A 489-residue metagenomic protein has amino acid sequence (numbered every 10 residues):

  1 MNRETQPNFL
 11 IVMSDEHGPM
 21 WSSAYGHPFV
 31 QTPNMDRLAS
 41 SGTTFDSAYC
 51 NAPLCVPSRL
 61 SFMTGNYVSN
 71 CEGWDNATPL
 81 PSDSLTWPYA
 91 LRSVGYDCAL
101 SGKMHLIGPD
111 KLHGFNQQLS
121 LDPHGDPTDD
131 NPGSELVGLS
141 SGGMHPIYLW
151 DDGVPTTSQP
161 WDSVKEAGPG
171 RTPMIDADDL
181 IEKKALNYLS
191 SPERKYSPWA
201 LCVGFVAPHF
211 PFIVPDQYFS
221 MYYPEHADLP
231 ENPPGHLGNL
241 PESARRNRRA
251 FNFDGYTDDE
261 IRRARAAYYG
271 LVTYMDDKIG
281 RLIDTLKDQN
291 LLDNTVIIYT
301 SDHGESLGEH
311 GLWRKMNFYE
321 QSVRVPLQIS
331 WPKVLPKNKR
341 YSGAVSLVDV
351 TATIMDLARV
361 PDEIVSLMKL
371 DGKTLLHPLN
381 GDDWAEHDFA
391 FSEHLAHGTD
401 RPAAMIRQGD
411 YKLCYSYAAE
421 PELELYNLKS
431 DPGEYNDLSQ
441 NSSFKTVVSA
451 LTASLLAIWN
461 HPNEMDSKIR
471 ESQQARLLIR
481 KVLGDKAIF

Functional and structural regions predicted by a protein language model:
M1-Y417, P421-L423, P432-S454, R480-F489: Formylglycine-dependent sulfatase
G95, I406, P462, K468-I469: A composition-driven signal for long, intrinsically disordered, charge-rich low-complexity tracts
K429: Residues forming the ATP-binding cleft of Hanks-type serine/threonine protein kinase domains
V448-D466: Charge-dense polyanion-binding interfaces
E464-V482: Short, charged, surface-exposed hinge/linker loops at domain edges that act as mobile lids or interdomain connectors
